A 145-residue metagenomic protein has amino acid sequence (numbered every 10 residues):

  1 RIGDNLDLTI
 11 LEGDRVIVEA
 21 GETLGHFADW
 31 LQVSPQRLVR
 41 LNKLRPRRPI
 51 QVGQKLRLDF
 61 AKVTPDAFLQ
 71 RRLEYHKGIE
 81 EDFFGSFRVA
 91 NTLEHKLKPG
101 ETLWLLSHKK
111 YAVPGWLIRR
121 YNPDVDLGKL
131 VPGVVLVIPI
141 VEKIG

Functional and structural regions predicted by a protein language model:
R1-G145: Extracytoplasmic low-complexity/disordered linkers and repeat tracts associated with LysM-containing
